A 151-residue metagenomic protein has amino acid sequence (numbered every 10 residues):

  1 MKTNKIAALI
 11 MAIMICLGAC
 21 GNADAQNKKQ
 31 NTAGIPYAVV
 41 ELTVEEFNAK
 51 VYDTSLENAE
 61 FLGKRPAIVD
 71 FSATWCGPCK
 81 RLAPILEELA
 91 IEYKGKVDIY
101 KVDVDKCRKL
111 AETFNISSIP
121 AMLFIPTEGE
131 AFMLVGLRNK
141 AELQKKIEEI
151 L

Functional and structural regions predicted by a protein language model:
M1-E45: N-terminal targeting signals for export/organelle localization
V40, D98-Y100, A131-L134: Structural signal for short hydrophobic segments within the conserved structured cores of catalytic domains across
E41-P66: A short beta-strand-turn-helix
L62-P66, R81-V102: Conserved helix-turn-beta segment immediately C-terminal to the redox Cys motif in thioredoxin-like folds
P66-A67, P120: Alpha/beta-hydrolase fold active-site loops
F71-I85, S118: Conserved redox-active cysteine motifs that mediate thiol-disulfide chemistry, especially di-cysteine Cys-X(1-2)-Cys
I99-V102, R108-S117: Glycine-rich active-site/cofactor-binding loop and its immediate structural neighborhood
S118, L123-L151: Non-catalytic, surface beta->alpha helical segment in thiol-disulfide oxidoreductase systems
